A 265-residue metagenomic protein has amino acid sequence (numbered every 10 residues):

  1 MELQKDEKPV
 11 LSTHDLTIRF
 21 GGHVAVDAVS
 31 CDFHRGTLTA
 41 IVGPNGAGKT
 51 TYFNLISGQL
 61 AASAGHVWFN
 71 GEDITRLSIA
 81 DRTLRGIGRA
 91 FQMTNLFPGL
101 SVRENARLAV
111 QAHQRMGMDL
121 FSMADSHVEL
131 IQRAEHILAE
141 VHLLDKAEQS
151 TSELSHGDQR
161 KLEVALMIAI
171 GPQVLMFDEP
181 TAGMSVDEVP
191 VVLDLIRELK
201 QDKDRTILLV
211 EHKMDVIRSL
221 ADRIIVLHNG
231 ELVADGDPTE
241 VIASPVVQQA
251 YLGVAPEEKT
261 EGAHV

Functional and structural regions predicted by a protein language model:
E2-V265: Glycine-rich phosphate-binding loops of nucleotide-dependent enzymes
